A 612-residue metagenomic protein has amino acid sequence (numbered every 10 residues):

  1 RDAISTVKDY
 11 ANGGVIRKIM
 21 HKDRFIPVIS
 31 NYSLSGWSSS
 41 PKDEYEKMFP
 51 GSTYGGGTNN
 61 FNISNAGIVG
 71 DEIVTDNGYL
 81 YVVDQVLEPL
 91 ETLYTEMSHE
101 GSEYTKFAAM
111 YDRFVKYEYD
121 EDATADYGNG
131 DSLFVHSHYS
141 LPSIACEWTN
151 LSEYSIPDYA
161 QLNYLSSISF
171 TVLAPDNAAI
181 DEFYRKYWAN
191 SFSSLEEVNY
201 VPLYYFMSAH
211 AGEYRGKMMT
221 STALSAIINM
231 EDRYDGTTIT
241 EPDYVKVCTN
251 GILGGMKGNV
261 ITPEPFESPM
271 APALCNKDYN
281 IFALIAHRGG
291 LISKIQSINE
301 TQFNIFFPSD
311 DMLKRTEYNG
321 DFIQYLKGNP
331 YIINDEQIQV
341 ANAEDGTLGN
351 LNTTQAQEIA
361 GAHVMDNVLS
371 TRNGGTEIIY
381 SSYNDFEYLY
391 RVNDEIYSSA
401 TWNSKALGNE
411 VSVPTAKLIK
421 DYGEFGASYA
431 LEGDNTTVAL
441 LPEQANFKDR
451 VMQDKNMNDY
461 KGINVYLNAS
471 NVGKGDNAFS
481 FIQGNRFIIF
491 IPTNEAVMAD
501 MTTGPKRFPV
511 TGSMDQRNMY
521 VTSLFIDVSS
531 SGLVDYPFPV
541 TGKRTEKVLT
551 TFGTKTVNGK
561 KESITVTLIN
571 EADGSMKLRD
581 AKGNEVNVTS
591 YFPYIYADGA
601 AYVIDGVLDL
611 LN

Functional and structural regions predicted by a protein language model:
R1-N612: Mature, structured domains of secreted/extracytosolic soluble proteins
